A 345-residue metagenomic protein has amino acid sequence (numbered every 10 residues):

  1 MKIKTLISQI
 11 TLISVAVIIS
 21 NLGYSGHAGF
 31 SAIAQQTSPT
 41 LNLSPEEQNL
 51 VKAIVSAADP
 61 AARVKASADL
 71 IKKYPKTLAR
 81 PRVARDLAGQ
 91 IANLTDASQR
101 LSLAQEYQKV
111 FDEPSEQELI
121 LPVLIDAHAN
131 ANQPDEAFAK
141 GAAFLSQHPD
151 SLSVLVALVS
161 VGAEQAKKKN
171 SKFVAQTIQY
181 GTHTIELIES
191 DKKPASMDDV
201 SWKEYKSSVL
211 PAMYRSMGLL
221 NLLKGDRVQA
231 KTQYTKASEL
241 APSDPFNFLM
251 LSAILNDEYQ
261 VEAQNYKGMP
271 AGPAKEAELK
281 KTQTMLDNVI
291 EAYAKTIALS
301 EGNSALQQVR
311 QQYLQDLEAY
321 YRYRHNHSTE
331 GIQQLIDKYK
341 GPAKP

Functional and structural regions predicted by a protein language model:
G26-S102, V110-L119: N-terminal leader/linker segments that initiate helical-solenoid repeat arrays
N42, K193-V200, Q264, G268 (+3 more regions): Terminal, low-structured helical/coil segments at or just beyond the last alpha-helical repeat
L43-E46, R80-A84, Q117, S151-L158 (+8 more regions): Residues that mark the junctions of alpha-helical repeat units in TPR/alpha-solenoid scaffolds
E46-L50, A84-L87, L121, L155-L158 (+5 more regions): TPR repeat positional signature
I54-A57, I91-T95, H128-N132, V159-S171 (+7 more regions): Short coil/turn linking the two alpha-helices of tandem helical-hairpin repeats
A61, L94, S98, S102 (+3 more regions): Short coil/linker segments at helix-helix boundaries
K73-R82, K109-L119, A131, S146-L152 (+5 more regions): Short solvent-exposed coil/turn linkers within tandem alpha-helical repeat scaffolds
